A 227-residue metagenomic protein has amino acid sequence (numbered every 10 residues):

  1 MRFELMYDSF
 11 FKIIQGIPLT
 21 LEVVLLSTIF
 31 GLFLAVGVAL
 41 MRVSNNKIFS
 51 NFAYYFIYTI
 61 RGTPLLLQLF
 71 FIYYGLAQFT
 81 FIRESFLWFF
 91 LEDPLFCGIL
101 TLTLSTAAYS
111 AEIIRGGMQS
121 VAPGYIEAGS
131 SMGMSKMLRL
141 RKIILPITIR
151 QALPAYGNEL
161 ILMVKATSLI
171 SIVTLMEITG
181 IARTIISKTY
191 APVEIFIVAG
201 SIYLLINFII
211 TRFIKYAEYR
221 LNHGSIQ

Functional and structural regions predicted by a protein language model:
M1-Q227: Transmembrane alpha-helices and adjacent helix-loop boundaries
